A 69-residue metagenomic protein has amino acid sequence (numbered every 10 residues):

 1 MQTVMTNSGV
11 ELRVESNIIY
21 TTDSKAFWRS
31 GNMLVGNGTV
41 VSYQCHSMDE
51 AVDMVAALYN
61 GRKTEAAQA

Functional and structural regions predicted by a protein language model:
M1-I19: Negatively charged, low-complexity tracts enriched in Asp/Glu with abundant Ser/Thr
V4-N7, T22-D23, V40, E65: N-terminal compositionally biased, intrinsically disordered segments and leader/signal-like regions
L12, A26, M48-V52: Short amphipathic alpha-helical segments that mediate assembly, nucleic-acid/protein binding, or membrane association
I18-T39: Short aromatic-glycine-(Arg/Gly/Cys) micro-motifs in beta-strand/loop hairpins
V35-A69: Mixed-charge, Lys/Arg-enriched low-complexity segments
